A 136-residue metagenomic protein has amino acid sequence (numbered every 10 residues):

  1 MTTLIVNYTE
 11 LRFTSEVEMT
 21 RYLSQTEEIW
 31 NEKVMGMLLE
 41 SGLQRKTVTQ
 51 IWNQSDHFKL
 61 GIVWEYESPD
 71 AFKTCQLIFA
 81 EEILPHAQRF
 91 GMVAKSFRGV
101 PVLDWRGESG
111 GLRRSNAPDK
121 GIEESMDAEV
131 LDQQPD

Functional and structural regions predicted by a protein language model:
M1-T2, L39-G61, L84-D136: Glycine-rich beta-strand-turn "strand-cap" elements at beta-sheet edges
L4-F13, K46-A80: Short, well-ordered beta-strand segments in beta-rich or mixed alpha/beta enzyme and ligand-binding folds
E18-K46, A80-A87: Short amphipathic alpha-helical segments
